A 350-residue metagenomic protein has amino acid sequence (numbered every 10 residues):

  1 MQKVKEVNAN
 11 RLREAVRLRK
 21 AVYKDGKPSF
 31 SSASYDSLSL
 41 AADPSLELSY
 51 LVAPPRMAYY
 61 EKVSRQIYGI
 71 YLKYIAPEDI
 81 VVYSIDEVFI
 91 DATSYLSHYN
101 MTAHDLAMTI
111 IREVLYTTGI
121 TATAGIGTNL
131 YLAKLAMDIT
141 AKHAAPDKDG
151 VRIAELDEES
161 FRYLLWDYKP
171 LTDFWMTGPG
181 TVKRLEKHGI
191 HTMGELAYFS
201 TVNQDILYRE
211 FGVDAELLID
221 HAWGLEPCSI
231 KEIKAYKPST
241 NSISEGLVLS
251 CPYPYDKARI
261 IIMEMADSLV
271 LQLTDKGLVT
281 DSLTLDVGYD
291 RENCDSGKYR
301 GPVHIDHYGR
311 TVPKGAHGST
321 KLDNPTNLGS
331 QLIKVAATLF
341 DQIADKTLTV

Functional and structural regions predicted by a protein language model:
M1-D220, E226-I230: Gly/Gly-Pro- and Ser/Thr-rich, intrinsically disordered tail segments characteristic of DNA damage-repair and tolerance
L46-E47, D173, K183-T349: DNA-contacting surface of Y-family translesion DNA polymerases
